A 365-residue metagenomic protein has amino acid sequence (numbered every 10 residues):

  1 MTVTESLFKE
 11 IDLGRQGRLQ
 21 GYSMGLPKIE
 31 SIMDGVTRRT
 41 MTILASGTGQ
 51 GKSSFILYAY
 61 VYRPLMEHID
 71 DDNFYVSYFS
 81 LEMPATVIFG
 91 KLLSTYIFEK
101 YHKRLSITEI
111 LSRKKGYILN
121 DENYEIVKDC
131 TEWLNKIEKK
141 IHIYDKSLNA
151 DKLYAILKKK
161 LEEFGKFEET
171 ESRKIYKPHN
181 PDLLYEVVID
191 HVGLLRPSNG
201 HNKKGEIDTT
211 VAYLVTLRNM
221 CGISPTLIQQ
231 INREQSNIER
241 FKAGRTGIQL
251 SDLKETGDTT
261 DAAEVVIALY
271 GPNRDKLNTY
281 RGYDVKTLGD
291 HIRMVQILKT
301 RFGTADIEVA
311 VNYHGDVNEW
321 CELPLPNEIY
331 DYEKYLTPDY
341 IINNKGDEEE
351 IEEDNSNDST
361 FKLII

Functional and structural regions predicted by a protein language model:
M1-R39, L134-I137, V295: Core recognition of P-loop NTPase motor domains used across DNA-transaction enzymes
K9, M24, S31, E67-D182 (+1 more regions): Cytosolic-facing regulatory segments adjacent to core modules
T37-T42, F74: Pre-Walker A (Motif I) flank of P-loop NTPase domains
T48: The conserved Walker
G51-K52: Conserved glycine(s) of the Walker
F55-A59, I88: Hydrophobic positions on the alpha1 helix immediately C-terminal to the Walker A/P-loop
Y58-H68: Walker A/P-loop NTP-binding motif
F98, H102-L105, T131, D151 (+3 more regions): C-terminal regions of RecA-like/P-loop NTPase motor modules
